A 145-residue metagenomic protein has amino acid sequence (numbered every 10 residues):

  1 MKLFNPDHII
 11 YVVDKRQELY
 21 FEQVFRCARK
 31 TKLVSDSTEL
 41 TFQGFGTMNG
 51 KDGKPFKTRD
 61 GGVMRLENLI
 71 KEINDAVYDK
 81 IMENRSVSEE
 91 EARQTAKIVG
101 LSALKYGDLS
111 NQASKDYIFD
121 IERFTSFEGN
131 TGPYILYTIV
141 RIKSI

Functional and structural regions predicted by a protein language model:
M1-T125, L136-I145: Alpha-helical recognition segments enriched in aromatics with Gly/Pro capping that present substrate-recognition
G129-T131: Eukaryote-specific, cytoplasm-facing alpha-helical/coiled-coil scaffolding segments in long proteins
